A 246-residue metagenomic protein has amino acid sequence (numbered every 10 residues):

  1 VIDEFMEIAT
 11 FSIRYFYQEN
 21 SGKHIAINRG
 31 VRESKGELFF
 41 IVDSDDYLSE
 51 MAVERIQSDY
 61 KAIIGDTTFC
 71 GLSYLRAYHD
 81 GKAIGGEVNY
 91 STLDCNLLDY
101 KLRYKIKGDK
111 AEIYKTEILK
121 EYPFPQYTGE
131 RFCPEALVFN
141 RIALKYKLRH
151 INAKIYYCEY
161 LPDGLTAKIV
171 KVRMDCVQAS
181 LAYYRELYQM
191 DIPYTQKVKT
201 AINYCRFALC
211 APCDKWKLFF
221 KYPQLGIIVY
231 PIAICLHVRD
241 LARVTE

Functional and structural regions predicted by a protein language model:
V1-F16, K61: Acidic donor-binding segment of Leloir-type glycosyltransferases
Q18-S34: Glycine-rich, basic loop-to-helix element that forms the pyrophosphate-binding segment of sugar-nucleotide handling
F39: Short aromatic/hydrophobic "clamp" motif used to bind/position activated sugar donors
D43-Y47: The conserved acidic donor/metal-binding loop of glycosyltransferases
M51-G86: Conserved donor NDP-sugar-binding/catalytic core segment of glycosyltransferases
Y78, K82-A167: Conserved nucleotide-sugar donor-binding catalytic segment
A143, Y156-C158, K168-Y194: Catalytic core of nucleotide-sugar-dependent glycosyltransferases
L209-E246: Membrane-interface aromatic/basic loop that binds lipid-linked glycans or pyrophosphate carriers, typified by
